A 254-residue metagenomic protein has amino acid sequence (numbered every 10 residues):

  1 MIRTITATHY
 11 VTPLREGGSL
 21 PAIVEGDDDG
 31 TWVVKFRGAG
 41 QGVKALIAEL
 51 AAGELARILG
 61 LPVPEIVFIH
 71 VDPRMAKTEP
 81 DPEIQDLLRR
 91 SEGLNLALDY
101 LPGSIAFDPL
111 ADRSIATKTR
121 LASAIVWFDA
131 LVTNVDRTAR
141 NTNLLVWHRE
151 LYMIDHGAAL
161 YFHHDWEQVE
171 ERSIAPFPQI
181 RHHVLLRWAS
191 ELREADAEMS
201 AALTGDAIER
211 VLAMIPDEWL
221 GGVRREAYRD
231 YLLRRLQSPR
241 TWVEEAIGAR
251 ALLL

Functional and structural regions predicted by a protein language model:
M1-L254: Phosphate/dinucleotide-binding and metal-coordinating scaffold of catalytic cores in nucleotide-dependent enzymes
